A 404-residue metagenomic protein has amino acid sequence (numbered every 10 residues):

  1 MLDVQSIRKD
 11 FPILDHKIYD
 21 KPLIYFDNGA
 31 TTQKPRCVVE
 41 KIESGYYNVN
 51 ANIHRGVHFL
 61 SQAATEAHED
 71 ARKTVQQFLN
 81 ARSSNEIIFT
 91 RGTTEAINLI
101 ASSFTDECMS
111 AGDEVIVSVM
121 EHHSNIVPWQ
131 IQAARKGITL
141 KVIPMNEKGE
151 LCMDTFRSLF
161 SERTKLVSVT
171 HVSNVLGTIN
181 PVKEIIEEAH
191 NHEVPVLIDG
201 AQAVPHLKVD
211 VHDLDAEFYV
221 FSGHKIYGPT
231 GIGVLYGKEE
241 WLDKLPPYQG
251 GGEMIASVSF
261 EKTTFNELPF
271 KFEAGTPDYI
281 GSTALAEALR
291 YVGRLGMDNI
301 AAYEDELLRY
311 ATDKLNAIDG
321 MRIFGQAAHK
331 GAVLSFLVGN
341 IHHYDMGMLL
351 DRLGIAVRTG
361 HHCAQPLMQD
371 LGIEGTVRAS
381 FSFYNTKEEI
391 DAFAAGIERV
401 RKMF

Functional and structural regions predicted by a protein language model:
M1-F404: Pyridoxal 5′-phosphate
